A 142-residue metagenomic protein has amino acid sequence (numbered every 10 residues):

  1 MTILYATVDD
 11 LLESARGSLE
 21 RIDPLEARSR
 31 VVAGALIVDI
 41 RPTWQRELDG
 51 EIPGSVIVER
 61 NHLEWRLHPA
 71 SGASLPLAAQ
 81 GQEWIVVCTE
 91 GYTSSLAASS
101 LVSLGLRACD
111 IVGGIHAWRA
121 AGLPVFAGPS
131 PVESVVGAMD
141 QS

Functional and structural regions predicted by a protein language model:
M1-L25, S29-A33, T43-E83, Y92-S142: Rhodanese-like catalytic fold shared by cysteine-dependent sulfurtransferases and DSP/PTP-type phosphatases
I37-D39: Structural scaffold elements adjacent to functional motifs in cytosolic proteins
V86-V87: Short, surface-exposed ligand- or partner-binding patches at beta-edge/loop junctions that are enriched in aromatics
